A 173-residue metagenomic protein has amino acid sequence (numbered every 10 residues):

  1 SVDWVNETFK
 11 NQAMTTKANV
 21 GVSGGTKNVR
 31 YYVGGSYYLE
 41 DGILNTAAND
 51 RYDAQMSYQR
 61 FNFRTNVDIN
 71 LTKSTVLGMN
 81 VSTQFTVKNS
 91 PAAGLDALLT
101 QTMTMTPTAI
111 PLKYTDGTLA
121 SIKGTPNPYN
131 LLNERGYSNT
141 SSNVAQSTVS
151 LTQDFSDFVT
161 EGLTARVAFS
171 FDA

Functional and structural regions predicted by a protein language model:
V2-S36, E40-I43, A54-P126, G136-V144: Flexible loop and strand-edge segments within Gram-negative outer membrane beta-barrel domains
V33, M79, V149, A165-V167: Membrane-embedded beta-strand positions of outer-membrane beta-barrel proteins
E40, D157-F158: Short beta-strands and strand-coil junctions in structured, solvent-facing domains, enriched
A47-Y52: Flexible, solvent-exposed loop segments that connect beta-strands
T65, S147-D154: Short, well-ordered amphipathic alpha-helices
T86, S170-D172: Short edge-strand/loop segments of extracellular domains
N130-N133: Flexible glycine/proline-enriched surface loops and loop-helix/loop-strand junctions
V159-L163: Short, Φ-rich (hydrophobic/aromatic) sequence segments
